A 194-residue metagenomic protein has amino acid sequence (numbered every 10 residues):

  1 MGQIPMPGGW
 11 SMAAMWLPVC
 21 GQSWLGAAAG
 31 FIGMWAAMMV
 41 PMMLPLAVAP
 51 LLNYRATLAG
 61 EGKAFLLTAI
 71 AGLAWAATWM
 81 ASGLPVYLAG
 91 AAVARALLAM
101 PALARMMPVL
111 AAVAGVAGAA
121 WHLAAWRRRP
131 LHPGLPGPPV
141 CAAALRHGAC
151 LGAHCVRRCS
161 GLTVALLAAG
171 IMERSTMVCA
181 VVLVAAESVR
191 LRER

Functional and structural regions predicted by a protein language model:
M1-A36, A94-M106, A125-C141: Histidine-/acidic- and/or cysteine-rich, low-complexity loops and terminal segments associated with membrane
M1-Q3, L66-W126: Membrane helix-loop-helix hairpins that form the core translocation module of multi-pass transporters
S23, F31-A76: Juxtamembrane transmembrane-helix termini in multi-pass membrane transport proteins
S23-F31, L67, A71, P108-A111 (+2 more regions): Residue-level signature of transmembrane alpha-helical entry/exit and packing/kink sites in multi-pass membrane
W35-M38, A114-H122, V184-S188: Alpha-helical transmembrane segments of multi-pass membrane proteins
A37, A47-N53, H147-A153, C159-A168: Generic transmembrane alpha-helix signature in multi-pass membrane proteins, especially transporters/channels
K63-A92, R158-E193: A small-residue-rich subset of transmembrane alpha-helices
A124-L162: Membrane-interfacial catalytic/cofactor-binding modules of polytopic membrane enzymes
